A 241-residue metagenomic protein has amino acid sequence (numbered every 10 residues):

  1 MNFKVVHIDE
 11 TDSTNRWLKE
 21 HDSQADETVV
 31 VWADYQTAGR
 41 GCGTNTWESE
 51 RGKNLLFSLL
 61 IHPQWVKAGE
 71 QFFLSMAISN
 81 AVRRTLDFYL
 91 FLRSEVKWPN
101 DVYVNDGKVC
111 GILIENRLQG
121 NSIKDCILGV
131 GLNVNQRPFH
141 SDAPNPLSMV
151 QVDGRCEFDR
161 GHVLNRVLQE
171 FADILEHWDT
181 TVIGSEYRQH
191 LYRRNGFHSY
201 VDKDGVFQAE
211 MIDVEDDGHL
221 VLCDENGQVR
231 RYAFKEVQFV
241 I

Functional and structural regions predicted by a protein language model:
M1-Y89, F158: N-terminal lobe of the biotin/lipoate ligase/transferase fold
Q64-G69, F73-S94, V104-I241: Long, positively charged amphipathic alpha-helical accessory segments at protein N-termini or as interdomain linkers
D101: Conserved active-site carboxylates
